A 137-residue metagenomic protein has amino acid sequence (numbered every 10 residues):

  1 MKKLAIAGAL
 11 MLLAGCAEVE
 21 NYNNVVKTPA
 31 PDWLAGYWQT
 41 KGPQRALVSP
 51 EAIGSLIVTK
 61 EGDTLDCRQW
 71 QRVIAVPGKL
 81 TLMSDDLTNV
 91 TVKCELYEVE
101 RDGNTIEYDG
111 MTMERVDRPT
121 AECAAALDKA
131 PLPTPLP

Functional and structural regions predicted by a protein language model:
M1-L4: Positively charged n-region of N-terminal signal peptides that target proteins for export
A9-L10, P31, E51, K60 (+2 more regions): Residue-level signal for mature regions of secreted extracellular proteins and peptides
L12-G15: C-terminal motif of bacterial Sec signal peptides marking the signal peptidase cleavage site
A17-V19: Bacterial signal peptide processing site
Y22-N23, V73, E100, K129: Secreted/processed peptides and extracellular or luminal domains of membrane proteins
Y22-Q39: N-terminal helix-cap/turn-to-beta initiation motif at the start of protein domains
T40-L87: N-terminal glycine/threonine-rich, aromatic-flanked beta-hairpin/loop signature
Y108-P137: C-terminal partner/receptor-binding element of secreted or periplasmic proteins
